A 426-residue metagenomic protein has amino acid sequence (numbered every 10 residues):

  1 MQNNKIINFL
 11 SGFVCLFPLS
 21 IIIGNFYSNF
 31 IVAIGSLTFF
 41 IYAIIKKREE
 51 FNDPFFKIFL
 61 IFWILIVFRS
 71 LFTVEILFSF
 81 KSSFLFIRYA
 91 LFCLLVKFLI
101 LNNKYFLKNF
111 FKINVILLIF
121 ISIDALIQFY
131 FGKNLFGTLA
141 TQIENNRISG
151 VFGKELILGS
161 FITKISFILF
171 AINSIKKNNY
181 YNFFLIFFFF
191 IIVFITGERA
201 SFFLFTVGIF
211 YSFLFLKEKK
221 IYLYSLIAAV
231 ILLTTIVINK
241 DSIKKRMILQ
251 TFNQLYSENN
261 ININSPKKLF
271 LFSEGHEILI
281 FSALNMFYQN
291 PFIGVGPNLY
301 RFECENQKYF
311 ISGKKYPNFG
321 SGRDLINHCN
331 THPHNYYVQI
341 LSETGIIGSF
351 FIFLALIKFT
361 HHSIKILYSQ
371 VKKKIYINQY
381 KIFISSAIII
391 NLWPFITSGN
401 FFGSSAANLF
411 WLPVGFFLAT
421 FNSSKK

Functional and structural regions predicted by a protein language model:
M1-F78, F98-V115, I172-Y180, I221-L223 (+3 more regions): Transmembrane signal-anchor hairpin modules in multi-pass inner-membrane enzymes, especially those that act on
V14, T138-V151, R323-V338: Juxtamembrane membrane-water interface segments that cap and precede transmembrane helices
F17-P18, V67, L91, K108-L139 (+8 more regions): Alpha-helical transmembrane segments of multi-pass inner-membrane proteins
P18-G35, E50-N52, L65-Y89, I100-N109 (+3 more regions): Interfacial transmembrane-helix termini
I23-I45, S83-L94, I157-S166, F202-F210 (+2 more regions): Membrane-embedded alpha-helical segments of multi-pass membrane proteins, especially the transmembrane helices
I34-F40, I209, I352-A355, K381-K426: Transmembrane alpha-helices of multi-pass inner-membrane enzymes
I123, I127, L216-K267, L279-Q289 (+2 more regions): A membrane-periplasm/extracellular boundary helix in multi-pass inner-membrane enzymes that assemble envelope glycans
I263-Q289, I293-T344: Long extracytoplasmic/lumenal interhelical loops at the membrane interface of multi-pass membrane proteins
